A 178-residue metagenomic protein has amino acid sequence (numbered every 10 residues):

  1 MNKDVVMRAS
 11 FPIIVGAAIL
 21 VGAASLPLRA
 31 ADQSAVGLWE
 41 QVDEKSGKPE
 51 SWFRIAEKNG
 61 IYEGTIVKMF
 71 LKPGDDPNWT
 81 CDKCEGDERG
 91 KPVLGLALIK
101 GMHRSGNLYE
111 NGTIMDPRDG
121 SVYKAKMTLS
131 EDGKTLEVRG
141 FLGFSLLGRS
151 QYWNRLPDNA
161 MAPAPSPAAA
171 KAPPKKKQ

Functional and structural regions predicted by a protein language model:
M1-A9: N-terminal secretory signal peptides that target proteins for export/translocation
S10-A23: Bacterial N-terminal signal peptides
S25-D32: Sec/Tat signal peptide C-region and signal peptidase I cleavage site
D32-E50, R149-N159: K/E-rich alpha-helical interaction surfaces of small helical-bundle regulatory domains
L38, I61, G133-T135: Structural motif
Q41-A125: Central antiparallel beta-sheet cores of small beta-barrel/beta-sandwich binding domains
N107-Y152: Surface-exposed interaction patches
M161-Q178: Compositionally biased, proline/threonine/alanine/serine-rich low-complexity intrinsically disordered stretches
